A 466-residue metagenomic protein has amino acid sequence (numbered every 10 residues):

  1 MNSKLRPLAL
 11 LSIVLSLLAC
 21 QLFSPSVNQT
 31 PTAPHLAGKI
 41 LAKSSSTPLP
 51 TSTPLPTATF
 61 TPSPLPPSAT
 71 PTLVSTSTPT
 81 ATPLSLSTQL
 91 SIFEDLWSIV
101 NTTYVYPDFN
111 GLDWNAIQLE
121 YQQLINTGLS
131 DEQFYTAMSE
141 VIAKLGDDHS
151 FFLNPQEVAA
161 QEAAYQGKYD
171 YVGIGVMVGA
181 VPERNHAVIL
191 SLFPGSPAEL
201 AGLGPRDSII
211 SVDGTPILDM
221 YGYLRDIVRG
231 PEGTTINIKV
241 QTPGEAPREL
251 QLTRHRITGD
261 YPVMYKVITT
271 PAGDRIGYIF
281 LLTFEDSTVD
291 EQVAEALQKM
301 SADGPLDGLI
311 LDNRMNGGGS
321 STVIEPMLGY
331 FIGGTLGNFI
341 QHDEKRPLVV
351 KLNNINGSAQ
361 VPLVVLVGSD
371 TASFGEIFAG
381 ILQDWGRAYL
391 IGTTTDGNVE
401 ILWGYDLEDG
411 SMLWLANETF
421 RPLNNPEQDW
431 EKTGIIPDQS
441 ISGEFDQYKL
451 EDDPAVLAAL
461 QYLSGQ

Functional and structural regions predicted by a protein language model:
L5-P25: Sec-dependent N-terminal signal peptides of Gram-positive bacterial secreted proteins and lipoproteins
C20-T88: Ser/Thr-rich, Proline-interspersed low-complexity disordered segments
I92, D108-H186, T235, G244-M264: Extended, small/polar residue-biased N-terminal targeting/export presequences and adjacent propeptide/linker tracts
L96, V141, V176, A198 (+9 more regions): Terminal peptide-recognition signature
W97-Y106, Q122-S130, S139-S150, P194 (+7 more regions): Sec-exported extracytoplasmic/periplasmic mature domains
E157-A159, A164-Q166, P182-R184, G202-L224 (+1 more regions): Short glycine/proline-centered loop/turn elements that form peptide/ligand docking sites
E162, E245, D260-P262, G304 (+5 more regions): Gly/Ser/Thr-rich loop/hinge elements
F193, E199, G204, I210-L306 (+2 more regions): C-terminal, low-ordered peptide segments at domain boundaries
